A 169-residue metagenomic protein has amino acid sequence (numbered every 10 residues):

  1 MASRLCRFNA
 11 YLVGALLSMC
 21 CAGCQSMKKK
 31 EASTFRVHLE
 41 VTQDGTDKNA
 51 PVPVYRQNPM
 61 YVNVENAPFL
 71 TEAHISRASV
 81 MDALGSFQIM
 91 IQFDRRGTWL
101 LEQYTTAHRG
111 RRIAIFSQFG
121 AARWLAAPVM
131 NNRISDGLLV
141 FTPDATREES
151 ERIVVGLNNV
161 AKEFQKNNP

Functional and structural regions predicted by a protein language model:
M1-L12: Bacterial N-terminal signal peptides that target proteins for export
C24-P169: Structural signature of multi-pass, alpha-helical inner-membrane proteins
